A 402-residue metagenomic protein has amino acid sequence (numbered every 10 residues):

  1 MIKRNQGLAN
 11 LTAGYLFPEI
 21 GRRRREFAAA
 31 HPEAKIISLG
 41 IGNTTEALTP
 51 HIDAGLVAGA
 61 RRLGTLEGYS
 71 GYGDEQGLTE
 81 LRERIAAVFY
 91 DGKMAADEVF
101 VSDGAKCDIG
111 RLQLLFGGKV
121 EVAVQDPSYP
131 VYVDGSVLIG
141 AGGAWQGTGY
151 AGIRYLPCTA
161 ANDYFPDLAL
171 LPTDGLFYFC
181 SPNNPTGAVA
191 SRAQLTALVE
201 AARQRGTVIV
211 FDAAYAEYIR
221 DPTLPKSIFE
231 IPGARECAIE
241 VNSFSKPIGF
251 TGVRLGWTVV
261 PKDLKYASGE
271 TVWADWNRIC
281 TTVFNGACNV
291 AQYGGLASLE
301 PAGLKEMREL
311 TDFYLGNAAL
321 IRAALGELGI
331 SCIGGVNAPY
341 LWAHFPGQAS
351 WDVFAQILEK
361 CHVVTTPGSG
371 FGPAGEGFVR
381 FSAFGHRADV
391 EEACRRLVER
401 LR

Functional and structural regions predicted by a protein language model:
I2-G104, R111, S298-P301: N-terminal small-domain helix-loop-helix segment of the aminotransferase-like
H31, I139, Q204-R205, L328 (+1 more regions): Helix C-cap/helix->beta junction micro-motif
T65-A202, A216-I231: Conserved core of the PLP fold type I
K93-M94, A123, V353-T365, G370-R402: PLP-dependent enzyme catalytic core of the Aspartate aminotransferase-like
V120, Q204-T207, R235-E236: A short helix->loop->beta-strand "cap" motif at the edges of active sites that frequently abuts
Q146, E230-D312, A319-A323, L401: Conserved core segment of the aminotransferase class I/II
Q292, L296, T311-R322, C332-H344 (+1 more regions): Conserved glycine-rich beta-strand-loop-beta hairpin in the small C-terminal domain of fold type I
